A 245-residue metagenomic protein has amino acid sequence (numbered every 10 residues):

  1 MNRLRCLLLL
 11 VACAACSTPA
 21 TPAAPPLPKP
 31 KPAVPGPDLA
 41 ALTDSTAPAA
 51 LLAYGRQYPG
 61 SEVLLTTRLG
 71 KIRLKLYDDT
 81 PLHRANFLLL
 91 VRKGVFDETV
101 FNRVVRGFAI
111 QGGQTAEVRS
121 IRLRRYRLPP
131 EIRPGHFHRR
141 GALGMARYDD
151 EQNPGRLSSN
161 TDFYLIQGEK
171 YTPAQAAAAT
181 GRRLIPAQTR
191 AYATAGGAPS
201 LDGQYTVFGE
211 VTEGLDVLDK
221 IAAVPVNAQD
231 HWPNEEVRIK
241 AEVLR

Functional and structural regions predicted by a protein language model:
N2-L9: Sec-dependent signal peptide recognition, specifically the positively charged N-region followed immediately by
C16-R245: Cyclophilin-like peptidyl-prolyl cis-trans isomerases
